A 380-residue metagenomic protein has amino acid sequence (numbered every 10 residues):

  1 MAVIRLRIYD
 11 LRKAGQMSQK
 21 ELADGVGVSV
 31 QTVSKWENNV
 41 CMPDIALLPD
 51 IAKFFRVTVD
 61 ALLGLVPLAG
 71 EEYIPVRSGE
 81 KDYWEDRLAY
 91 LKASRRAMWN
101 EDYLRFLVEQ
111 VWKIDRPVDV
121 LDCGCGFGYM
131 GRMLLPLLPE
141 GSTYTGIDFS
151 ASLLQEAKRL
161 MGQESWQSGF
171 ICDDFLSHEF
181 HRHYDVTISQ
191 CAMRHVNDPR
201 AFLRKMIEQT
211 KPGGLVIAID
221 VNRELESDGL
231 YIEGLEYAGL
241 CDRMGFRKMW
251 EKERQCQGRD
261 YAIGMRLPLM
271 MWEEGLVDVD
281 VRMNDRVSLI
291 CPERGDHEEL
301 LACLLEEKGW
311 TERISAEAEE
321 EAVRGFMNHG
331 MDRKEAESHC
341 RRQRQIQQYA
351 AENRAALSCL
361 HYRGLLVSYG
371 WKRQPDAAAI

Functional and structural regions predicted by a protein language model:
M1-A14: A short, Lys/Arg-rich alpha-helix, primarily the initiator
A46-A61: DNA major-groove recognition helix of helix-turn-helix/homeodomain DNA-binding modules
P67-V118, Y129-M133, L153: Conserved class I S-adenosyl-L-methionine
L121-C123, F127-S177: Class I SAM-dependent methyltransferase SAM/SAH-binding core
E179-T187: A short acidic, Gly/Pro-enriched loop at the edge of an enzyme's catalytic core that lines a small-molecule cofactor
A201-L215: A short glycine-rich, Lys/Arg-flanked "PGG" loop and its adjoining helix->strand segment in the class I
A218-E312: Conserved catalytic/acceptor-binding region of the Class I
Y261, M265, D280-I380: Conserved Class I S-adenosyl-L-methionine
